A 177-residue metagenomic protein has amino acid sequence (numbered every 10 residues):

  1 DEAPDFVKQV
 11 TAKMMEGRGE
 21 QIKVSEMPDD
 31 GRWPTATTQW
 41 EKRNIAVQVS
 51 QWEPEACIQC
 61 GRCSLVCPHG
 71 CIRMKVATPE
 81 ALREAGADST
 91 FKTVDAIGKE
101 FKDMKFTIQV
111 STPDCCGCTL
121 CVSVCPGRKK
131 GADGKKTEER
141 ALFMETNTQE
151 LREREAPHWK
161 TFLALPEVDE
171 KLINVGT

Functional and structural regions predicted by a protein language model:
D1-Q109, D114-C115, V122-T177: Ferredoxin-type iron-sulfur electron-transfer modules and their immediate structural context
